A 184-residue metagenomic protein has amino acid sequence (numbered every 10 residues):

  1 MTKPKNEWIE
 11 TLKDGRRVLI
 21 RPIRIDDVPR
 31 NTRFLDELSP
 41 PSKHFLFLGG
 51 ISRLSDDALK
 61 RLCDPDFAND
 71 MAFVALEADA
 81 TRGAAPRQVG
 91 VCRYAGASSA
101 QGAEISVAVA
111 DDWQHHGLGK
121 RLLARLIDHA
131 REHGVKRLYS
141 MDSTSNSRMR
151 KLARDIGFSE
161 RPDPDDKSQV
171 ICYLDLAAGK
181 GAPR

Functional and structural regions predicted by a protein language model:
M1-R184: Long, contiguous binding/interaction regions
